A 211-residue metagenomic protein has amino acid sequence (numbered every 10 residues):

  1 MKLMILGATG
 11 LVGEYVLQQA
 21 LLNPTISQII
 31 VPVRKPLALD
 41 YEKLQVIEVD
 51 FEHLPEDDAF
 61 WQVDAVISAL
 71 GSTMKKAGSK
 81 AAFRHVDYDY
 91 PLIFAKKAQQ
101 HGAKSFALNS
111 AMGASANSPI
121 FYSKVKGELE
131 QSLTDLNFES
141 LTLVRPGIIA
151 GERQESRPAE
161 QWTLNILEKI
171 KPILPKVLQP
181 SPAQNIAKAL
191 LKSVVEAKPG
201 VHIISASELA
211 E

Functional and structural regions predicted by a protein language model:
K2, I26-Q28, K104-S105, S140: Residues at the starts of beta-strands that form the adenosine-phosphate
K2-N23: N-terminal Rossmann NAD(P)H-binding glycine-rich loop of SDR-like oxidoreductase domains
L3, A38, K43-Q100, V194: NAD(P)H-binding glycine-rich loop region in Rossmannoid oxidoreductase-like domains and their noncatalytic homologs
L6, P32, A69-L70, F106-M112 (+1 more regions): SDR active-site strand-loop-helix element
L22, S27, A116-A210: Oxidoreductase cofactor-interface core, primarily capturing Rossmann-like NAD(P)-dependent enzymes
V31-A38: Short, polar loop motifs at secondary-structure junctions
K80, H85-E128, D135, E139-V144: Conserved Rossmann-fold NAD(P)-dependent oxidoreductase catalytic core, especially the SDR/UDP-sugar
